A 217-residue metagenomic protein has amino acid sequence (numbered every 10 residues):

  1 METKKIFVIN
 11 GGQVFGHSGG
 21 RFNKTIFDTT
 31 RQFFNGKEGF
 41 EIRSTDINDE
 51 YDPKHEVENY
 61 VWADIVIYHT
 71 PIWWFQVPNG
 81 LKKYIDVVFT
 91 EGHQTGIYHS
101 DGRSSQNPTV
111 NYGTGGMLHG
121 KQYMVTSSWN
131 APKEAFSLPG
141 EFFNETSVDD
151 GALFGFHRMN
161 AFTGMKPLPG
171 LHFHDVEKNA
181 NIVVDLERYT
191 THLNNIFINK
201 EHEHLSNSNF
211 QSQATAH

Functional and structural regions predicted by a protein language model:
M1-E2, L118: Short, flexible coil/linker segments at domain boundaries that flank nucleotide/cofactor-interacting
E2, N23, F142-H217: Glycine-rich phosphate/pyrophosphate-binding loop and the adjoining helix
E2-E38, H202: N-terminal beta1-alpha1 ligand-phosphate binding loop
V8-G12, S127-A131, L171-H174: Short loop/turn segments at strand-loop or loop-helix junctions that form parts of catalytic or ligand-binding pockets
G19-N23, H55, V77-L81, N181 (+1 more regions): Residues at alpha-helix caps and immediate loop-helix transition turns in enzyme cores, especially N- and C-cap
F33-F40, G115, K121, M159-L168: A structural motif corresponding to the C-terminal end of an alpha-helix and its immediate exit/capping segment
K37-Y51, L171-H174: A short beta-strand-loop structural module common to alpha/beta enzyme folds
D52-F156: Helix-loop-strand module that forms the ligand-binding subsite of alpha/beta enzymes
